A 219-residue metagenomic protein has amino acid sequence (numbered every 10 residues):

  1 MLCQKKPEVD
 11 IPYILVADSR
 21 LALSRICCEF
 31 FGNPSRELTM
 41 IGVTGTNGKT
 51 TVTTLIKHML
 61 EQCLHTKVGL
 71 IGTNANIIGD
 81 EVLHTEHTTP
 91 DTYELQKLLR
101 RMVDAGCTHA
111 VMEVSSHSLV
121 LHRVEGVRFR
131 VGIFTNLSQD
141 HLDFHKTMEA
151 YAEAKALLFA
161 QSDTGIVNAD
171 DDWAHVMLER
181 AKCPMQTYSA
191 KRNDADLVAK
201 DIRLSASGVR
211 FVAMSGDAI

Functional and structural regions predicted by a protein language model:
M1-R25, A160, T164, V198-R203: N-terminal leader/targeting and accessory segments in enzymes
M1-V9, G72-A75, A169-W173, A190-K191: Short, polar loop motifs at secondary-structure junctions
P7, D18-L21, N136-D140, A190-N193: Short, acidic/turn-prone active-site loops that include or flank metal/cofactor- and phosphate-binding residues
E8-D10, N76-I78, Q139-D143, D194-A195 (+1 more regions): Short gly/pro/ser/thr-enriched loop/turn and capping motifs at secondary-structure boundaries
L15, L23-A169, W173-P184, S215: Phosphate-binding loop of NTP-binding sites
S19-A22, D170, A195, S207: Alpha-helical structural motif
H145-A152, E179-I219: Adenine nucleotide phosphate-binding catalytic loops in nucleotide-utilizing enzymes
